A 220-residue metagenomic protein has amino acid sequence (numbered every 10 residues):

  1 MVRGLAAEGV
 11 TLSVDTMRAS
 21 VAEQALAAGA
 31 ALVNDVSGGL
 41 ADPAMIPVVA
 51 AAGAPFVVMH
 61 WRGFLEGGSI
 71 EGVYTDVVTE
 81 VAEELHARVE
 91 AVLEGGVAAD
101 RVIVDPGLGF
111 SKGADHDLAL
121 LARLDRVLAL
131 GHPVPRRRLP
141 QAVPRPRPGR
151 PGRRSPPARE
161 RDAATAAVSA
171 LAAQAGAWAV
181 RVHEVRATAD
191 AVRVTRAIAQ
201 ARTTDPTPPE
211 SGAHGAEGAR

Functional and structural regions predicted by a protein language model:
M1-L12, T16-S20, L26-A27, A31-G95 (+1 more regions): Active-site-adjacent loop and "lid" segments of alpha/beta metabolic enzymes
A99-R101: Short acidic capping loops at alpha-helix termini that bridge into adjacent secondary structure
G107: Acidic/histidine-rich, metal-coordinating catalytic segments
